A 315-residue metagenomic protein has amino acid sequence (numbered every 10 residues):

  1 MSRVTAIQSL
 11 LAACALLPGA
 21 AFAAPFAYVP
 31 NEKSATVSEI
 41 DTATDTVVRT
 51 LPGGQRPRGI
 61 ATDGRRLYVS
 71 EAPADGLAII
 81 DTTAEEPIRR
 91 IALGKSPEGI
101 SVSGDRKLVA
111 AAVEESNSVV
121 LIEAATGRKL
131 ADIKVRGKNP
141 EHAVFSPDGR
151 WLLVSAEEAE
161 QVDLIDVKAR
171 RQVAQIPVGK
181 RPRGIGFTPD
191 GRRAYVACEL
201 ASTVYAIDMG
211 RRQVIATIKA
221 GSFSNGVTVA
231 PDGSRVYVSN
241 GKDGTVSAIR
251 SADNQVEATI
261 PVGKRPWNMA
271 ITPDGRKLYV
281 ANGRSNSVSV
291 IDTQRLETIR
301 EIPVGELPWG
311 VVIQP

Functional and structural regions predicted by a protein language model:
V4-T5, L11-C14, G19-P315: Predominantly soluble domains enriched in secretory-pathway, periplasmic, or organellar proteins
